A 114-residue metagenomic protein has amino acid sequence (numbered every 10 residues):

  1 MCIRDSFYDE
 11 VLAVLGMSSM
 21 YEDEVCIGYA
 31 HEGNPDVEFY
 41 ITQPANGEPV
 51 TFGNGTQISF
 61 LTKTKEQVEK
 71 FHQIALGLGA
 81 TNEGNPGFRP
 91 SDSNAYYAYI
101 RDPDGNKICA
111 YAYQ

Functional and structural regions predicted by a protein language model:
M1-S6: Conserved small/polar residues in nucleotide/adenosyl-binding loops
L12: Acyl-CoA/ACP chain-elongation machinery
L15-F52, I108-A112: Conserved short beta-strand elements that form part of the metal-binding/catalytic scaffold of enzyme active sites
G16-D23, S59-L61, F71-H72: A broad, low-specificity signal for short, low-complexity segments enriched in glycine/proline and polar/charged
Q43-A45, P86-P90, Q114: Short, well-ordered turn and helix-capping elements at secondary-structure junctions
G53-Q57: Short, solvent-exposed beta-strand edge segments and adjacent coil->beta transition regions
F60-D104: Vicinal oxygen chelate
